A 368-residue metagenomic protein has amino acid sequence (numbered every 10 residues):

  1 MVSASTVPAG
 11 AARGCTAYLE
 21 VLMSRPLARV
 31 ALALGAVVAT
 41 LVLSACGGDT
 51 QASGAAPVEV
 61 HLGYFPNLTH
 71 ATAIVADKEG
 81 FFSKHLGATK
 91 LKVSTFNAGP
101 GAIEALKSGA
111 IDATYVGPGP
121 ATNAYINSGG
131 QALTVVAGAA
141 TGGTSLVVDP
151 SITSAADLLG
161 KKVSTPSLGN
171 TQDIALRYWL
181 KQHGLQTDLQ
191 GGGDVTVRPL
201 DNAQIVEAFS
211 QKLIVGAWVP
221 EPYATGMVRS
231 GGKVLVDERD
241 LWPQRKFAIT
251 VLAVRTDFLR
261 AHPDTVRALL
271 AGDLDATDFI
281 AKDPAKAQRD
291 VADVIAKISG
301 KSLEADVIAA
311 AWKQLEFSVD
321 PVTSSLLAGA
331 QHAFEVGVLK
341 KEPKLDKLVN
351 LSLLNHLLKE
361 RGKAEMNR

Functional and structural regions predicted by a protein language model:
A4-L34: Bacterial N-terminal signal peptides that target proteins for export
L41-A45: C-terminal motif of bacterial Sec signal peptides marking the signal peptidase cleavage site
G47-D49: Bacterial signal peptide processing site
S53-P199, V215-E221: Short, glycine-/small- and polar/acidic-enriched structural segments that line small-molecule recognition paths
S83-A88, D240-Q244, K313-V322: Short, solvent-exposed loop/beta-turn-alpha elements that line the ligand-binding surface or hinge of extracytoplasmic
G191-D194, Q204-I295: Pocket-lining segment of extracytoplasmic ligand-binding domains
R260-K340: Secondary-structure end/capping motifs
Q331-R368: Conserved C-terminal helix/tail region of periplasmic/extracytoplasmic solute-binding proteins
